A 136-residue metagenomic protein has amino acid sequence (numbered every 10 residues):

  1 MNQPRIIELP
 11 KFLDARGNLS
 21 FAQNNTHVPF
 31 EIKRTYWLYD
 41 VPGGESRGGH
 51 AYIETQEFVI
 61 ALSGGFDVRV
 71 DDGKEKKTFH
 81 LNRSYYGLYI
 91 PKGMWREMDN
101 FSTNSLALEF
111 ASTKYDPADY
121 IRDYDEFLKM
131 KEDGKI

Functional and structural regions predicted by a protein language model:
M1-Y86, T103-L106, F110, Y115-I136: Non-catalytic, conserved peripheral segments adjacent to functional cores
R83-L88, G93-N100: Well-ordered alpha/beta subsegment
